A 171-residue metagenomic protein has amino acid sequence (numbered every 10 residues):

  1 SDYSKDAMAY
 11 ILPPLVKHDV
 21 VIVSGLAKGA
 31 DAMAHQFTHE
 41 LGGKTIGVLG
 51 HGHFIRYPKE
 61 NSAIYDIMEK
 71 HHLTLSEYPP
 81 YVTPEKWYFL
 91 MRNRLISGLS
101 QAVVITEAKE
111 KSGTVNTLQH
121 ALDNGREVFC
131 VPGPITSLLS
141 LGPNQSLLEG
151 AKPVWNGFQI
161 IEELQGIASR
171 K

Functional and structural regions predicted by a protein language model:
S1-K171: Glycine-biased, small-residue-rich flexible motifs in mid-sequence functional cores and linkers
